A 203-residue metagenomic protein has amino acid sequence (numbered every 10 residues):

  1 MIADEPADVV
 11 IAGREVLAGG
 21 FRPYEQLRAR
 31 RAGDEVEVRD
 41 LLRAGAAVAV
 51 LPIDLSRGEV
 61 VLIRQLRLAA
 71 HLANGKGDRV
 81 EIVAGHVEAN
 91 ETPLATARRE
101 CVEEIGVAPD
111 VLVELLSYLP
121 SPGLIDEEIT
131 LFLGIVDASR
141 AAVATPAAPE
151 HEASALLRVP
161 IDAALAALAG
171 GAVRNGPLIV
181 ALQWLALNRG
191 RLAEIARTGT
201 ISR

Functional and structural regions predicted by a protein language model:
I2-G13, K76-V80, A89, E114 (+2 more regions): Nudix hydrolase/Nudix homology domain
E15-R57, H71: Acidic, metal-coordinating catalytic segment for phosphate/diphosphate chemistry, firing primarily on the Nudix
E25-G33, S121-A142: Active-site-adjacent beta-strand/loop module that shapes the phosphate/pyrophosphate-binding cleft
A29, P52, L62, L133-G134 (+1 more regions): Conserved hydrophobic "DFG−1" position in protein kinase catalytic cores
A32-G33, D54-R57, L66, I135-S139 (+1 more regions): Short loop segments at secondary-structure junctions
R39-L42, L51, S56-R99, A141 (+2 more regions): Conserved Nudix-box catalytic region and its N-terminal flanking loop in Nudix hydrolases and closely related
G106-V107, V173: Helix N-cap/coil-helix junction residues
A108-V113, L119-S121: Acidic/glycine-rich phosphate/pyrophosphate-binding loops and surrounding catalytic core that coordinate Mg2+
